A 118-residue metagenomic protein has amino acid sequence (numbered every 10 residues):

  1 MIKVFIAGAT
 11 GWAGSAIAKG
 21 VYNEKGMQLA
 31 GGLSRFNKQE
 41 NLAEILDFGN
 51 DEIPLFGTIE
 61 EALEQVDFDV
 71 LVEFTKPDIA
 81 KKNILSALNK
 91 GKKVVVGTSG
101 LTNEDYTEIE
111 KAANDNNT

Functional and structural regions predicted by a protein language model:
M1-F5: Extreme N-terminal starter segment of soluble prokaryotic enzymes
A7-T10, G14-K19: N-terminal Rossmann NAD(P)H-binding glycine-rich loop of SDR-like oxidoreductase domains
A18, Y22, L88: Gly/Ala-rich phosphate-binding loop of Rossmann-like dinucleotide-binding domains, activating on the conserved
N23-F48: NAD(P)-binding Rossmann-fold cofactor-contacting core
D51-Q65: Short acidic low-complexity segments
L63-Q65, V70, F74, D78-V96: Rossmann-fold NAD(P) dinucleotide-binding segment
L85, N89, T98-T118: Rossmann-fold NAD(P)-binding glycine/threonine-rich loop
